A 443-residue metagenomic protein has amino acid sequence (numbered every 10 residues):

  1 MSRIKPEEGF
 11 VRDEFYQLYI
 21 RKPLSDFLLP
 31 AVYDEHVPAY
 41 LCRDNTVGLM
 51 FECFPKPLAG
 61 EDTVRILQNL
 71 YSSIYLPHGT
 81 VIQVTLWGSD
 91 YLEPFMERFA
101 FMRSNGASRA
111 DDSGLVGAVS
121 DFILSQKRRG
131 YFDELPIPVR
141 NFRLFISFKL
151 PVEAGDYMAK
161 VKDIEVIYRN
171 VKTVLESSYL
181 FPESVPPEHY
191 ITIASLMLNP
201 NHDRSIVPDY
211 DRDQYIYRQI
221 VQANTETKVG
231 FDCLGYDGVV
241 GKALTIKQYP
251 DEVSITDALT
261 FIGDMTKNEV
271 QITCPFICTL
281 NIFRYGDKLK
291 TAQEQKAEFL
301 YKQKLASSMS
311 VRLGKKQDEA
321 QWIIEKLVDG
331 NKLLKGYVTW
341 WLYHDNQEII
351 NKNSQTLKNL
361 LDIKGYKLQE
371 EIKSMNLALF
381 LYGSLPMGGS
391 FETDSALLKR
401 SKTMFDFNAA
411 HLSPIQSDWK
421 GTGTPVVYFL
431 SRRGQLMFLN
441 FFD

Functional and structural regions predicted by a protein language model:
M1-S417, G423: Extended, folded cores of ATP/NTP-driven motor/assembly subunits in large transport and secretion machines
L412-D443: Active-site-adjacent "gating/activation" loops or surface patches in catalytic cores
